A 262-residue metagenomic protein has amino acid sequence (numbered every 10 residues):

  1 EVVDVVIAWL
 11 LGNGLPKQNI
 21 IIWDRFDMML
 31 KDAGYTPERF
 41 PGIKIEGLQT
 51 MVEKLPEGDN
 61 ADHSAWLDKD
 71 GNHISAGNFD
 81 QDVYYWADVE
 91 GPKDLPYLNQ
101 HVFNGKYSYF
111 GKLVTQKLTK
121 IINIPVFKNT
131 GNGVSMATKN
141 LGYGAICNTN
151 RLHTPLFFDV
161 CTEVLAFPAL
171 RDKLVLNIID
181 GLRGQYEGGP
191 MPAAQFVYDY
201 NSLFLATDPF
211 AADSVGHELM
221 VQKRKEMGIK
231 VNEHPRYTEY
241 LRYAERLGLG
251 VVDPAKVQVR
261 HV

Functional and structural regions predicted by a protein language model:
E1-D4, L11-V262: Extended, low-polarity segments enriched in aliphatic/aromatic residues
